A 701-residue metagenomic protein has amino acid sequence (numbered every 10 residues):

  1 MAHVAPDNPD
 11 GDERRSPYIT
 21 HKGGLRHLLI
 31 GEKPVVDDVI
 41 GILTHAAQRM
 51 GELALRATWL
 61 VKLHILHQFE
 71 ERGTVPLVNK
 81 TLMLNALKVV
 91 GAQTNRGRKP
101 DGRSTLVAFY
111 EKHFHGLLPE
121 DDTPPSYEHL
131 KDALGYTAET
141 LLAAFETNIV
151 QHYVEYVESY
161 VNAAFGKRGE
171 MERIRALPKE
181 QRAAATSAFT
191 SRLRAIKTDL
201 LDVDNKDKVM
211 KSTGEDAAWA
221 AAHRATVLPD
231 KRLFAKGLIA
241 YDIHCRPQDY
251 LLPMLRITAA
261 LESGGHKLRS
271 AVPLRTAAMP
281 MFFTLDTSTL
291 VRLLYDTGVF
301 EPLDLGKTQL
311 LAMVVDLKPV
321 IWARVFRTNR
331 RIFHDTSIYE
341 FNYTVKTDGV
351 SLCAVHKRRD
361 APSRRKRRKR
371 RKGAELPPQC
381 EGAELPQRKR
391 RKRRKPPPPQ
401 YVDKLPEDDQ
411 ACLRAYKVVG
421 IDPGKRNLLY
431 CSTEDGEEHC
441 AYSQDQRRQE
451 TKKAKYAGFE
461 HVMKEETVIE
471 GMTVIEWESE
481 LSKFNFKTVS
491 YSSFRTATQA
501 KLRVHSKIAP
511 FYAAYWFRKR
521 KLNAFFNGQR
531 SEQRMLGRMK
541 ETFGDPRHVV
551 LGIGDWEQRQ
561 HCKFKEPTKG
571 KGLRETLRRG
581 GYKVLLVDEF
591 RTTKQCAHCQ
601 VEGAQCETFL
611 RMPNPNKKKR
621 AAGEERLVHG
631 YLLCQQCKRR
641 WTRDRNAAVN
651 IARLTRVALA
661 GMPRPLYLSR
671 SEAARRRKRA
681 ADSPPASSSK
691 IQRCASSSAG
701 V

Functional and structural regions predicted by a protein language model:
A2-V701: Positively charged, helix-rich recognition surfaces that bind polyanionic ligands
